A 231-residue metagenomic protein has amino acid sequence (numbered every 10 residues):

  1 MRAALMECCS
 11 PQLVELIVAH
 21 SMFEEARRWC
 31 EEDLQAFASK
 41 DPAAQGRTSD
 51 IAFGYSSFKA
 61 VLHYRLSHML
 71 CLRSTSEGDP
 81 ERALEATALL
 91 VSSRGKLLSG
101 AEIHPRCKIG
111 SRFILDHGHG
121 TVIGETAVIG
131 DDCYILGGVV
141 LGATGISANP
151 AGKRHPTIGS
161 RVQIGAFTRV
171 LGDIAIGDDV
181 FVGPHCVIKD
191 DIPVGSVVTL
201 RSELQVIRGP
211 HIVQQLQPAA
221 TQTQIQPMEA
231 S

Functional and structural regions predicted by a protein language model:
M1-S93, V213-S231: Terminal amphipathic alpha-helical/low-complexity segments used for targeting or macromolecular assembly
K96-H211: Structural signal for interior beta-strand "rungs" in well-ordered beta-sheet cores of soluble enzyme domains
